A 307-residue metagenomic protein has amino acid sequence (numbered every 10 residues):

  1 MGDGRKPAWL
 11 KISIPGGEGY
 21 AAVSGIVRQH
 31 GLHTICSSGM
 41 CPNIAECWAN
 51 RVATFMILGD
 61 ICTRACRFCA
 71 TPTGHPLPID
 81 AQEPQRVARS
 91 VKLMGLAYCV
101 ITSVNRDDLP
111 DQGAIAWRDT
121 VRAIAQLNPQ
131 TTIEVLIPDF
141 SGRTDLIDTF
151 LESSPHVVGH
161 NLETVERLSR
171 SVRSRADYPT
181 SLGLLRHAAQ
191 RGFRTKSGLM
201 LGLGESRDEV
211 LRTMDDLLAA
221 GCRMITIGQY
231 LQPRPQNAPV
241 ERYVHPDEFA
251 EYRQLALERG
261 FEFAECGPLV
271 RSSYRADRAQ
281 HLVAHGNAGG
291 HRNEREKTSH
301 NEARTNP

Functional and structural regions predicted by a protein language model:
M1-T54, Q85, R89-K92, D119-Q130 (+3 more regions): Auxiliary Fe-S-binding modules of radical SAM enzymes
I35-C47, L58-T73: Local cysteine-cluster metal-coordination motifs and their immediate loop/turn environment, predominantly Fe-S cluster
I57-L58, V135, H160, C266: Small/polar loops that bind or transfer phosphate-bearing groups
D60-T63, L96, E163-V165, Y230-Q232: Short connector loops/turns at beta-strand edges and beta->alpha or beta->beta junctions
C62, N105-D108, F140, G204 (+1 more regions): Short, glycine/serine-rich, charged loops/turns that create anion-binding and catalytic segments at active sites
A65, L109, L168, P235 (+1 more regions): Glycine/Thr-rich phosphate-binding loops of Rossmann-like dinucleotide-binding domains
A70-R86, L93-T144, F150-L184, K196 (+2 more regions): Core AdoMet radical
